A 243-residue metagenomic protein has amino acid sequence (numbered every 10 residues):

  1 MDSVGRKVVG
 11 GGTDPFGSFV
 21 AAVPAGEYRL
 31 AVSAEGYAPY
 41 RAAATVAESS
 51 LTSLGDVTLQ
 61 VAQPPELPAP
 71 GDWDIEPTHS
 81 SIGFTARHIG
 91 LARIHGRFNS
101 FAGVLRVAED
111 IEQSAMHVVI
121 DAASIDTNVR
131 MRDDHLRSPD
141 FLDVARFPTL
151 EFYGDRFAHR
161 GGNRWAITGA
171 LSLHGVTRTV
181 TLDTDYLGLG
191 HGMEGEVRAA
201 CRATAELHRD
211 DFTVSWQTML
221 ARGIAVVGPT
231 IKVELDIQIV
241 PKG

Functional and structural regions predicted by a protein language model:
D2-G243: Low-complexity, acidic/polar, glycine-enriched regions of mature
